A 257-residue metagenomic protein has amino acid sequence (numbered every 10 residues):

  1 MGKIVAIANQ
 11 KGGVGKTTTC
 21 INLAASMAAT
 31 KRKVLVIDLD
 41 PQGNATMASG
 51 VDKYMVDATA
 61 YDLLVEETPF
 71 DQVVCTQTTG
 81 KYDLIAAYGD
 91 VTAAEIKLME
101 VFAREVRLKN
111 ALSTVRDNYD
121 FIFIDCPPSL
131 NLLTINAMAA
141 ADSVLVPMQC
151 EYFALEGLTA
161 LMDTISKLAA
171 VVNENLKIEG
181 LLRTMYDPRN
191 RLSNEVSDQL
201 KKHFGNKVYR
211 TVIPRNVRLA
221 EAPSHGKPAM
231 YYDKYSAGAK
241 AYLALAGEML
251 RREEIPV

Functional and structural regions predicted by a protein language model:
M1-V257: P-loop NTP-binding core
